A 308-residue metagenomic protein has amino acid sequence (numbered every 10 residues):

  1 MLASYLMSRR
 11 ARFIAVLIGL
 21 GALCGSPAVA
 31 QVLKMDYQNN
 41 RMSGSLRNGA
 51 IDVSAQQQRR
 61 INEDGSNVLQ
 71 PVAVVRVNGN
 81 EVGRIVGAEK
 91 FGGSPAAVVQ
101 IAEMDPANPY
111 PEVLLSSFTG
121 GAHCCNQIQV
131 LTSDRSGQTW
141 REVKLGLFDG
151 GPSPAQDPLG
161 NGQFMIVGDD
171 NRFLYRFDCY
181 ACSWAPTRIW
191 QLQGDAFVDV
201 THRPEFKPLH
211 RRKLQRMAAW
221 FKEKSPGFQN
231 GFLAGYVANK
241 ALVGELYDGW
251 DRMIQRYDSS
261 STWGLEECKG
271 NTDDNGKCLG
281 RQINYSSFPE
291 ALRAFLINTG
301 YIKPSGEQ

Functional and structural regions predicted by a protein language model:
M1-R10: N-terminal secretory signal peptides that target proteins for export/translocation
I14-G25: Bacterial N-terminal signal peptides
S26-A30: Sec/Tat signal peptide C-region and signal peptidase I cleavage site
N48-Q56, E103-T119, D157-F173: Acidic/hydrophobic-patterned starts of short beta strands in beta-sheet-rich repeat architectures
G65-V72, G121-Q129, Y175-R188, W250-D251: Structural motif
G93-A102, F148-Q156: Repeated scaffold domains used in trafficking and secretory/extracellular systems, primarily beta-propellers
S117, R141-L242: Short aromatic loop motif centered on NTY/YTY
G235-Q308: Hydrophilic extracytoplasmic domains
